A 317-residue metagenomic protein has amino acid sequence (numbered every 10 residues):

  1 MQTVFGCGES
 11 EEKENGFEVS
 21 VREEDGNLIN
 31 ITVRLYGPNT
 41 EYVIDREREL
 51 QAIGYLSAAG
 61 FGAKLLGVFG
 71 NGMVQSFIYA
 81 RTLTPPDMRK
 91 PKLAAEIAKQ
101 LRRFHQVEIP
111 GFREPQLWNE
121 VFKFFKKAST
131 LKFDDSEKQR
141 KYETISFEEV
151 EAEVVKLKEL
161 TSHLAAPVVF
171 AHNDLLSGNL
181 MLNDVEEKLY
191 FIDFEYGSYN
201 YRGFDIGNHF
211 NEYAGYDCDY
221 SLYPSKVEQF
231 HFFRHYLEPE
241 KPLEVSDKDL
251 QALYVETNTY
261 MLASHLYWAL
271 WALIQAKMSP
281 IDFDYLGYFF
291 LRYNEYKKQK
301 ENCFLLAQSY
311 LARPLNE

Functional and structural regions predicted by a protein language model:
M1-V21: Juxta-kinase regulatory segment immediately upstream of eukaryotic protein kinase catalytic domains
F5-G8, L101, H105-I109, K132 (+6 more regions): A general structural signal marking secondary-structure boundaries and capping sites
E14, E18, E23-V33, A152-F210 (+1 more regions): Active-site acidic catalytic loop and adjacent metal/ATP-binding pocket of ATP-dependent phosphoryl transfer enzymes
R22-E149, K156, L160-P167, V185-E186: ATP-binding pocket architecture of kinase catalytic cores
E151-V155, Q229-R234, F290-K297: Hydrophobic core segments within long, regular secondary-structure runs in both alpha- and beta-rich folds
K188-F191, F233-V255: Short amphipathic alpha-helical segments and their helix-coil junctions
G203-V245, L262-P280: Active-site activation/catalytic loop segments of kinase-like enzymes and analogous catalytic loops in related
V245-E317: Helical subdomain adjoining the active site within ATP-dependent kinase catalytic cores
